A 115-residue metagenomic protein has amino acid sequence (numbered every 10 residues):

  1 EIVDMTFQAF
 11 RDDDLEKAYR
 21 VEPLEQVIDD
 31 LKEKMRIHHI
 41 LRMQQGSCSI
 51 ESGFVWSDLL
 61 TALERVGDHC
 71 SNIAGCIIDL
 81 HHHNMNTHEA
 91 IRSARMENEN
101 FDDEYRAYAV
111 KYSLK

Functional and structural regions predicted by a protein language model:
E1-K115: Cytosolic, long alpha-helical scaffolding segments
